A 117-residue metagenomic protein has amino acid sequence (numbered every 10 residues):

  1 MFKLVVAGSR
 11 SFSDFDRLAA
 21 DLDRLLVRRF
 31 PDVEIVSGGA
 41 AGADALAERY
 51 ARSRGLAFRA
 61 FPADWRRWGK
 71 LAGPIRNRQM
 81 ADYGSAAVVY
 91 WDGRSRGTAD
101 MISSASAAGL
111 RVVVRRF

Functional and structural regions predicted by a protein language model:
K3-L4, S11-F117: Acidic/glycine-enriched connector segments
